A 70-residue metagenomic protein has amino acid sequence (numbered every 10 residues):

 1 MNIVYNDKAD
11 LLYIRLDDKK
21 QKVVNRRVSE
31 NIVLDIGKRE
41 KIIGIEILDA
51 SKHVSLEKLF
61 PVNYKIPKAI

Functional and structural regions predicted by a protein language model:
M1-I70: Small, basic N-terminal interaction modules of short regulatory proteins
